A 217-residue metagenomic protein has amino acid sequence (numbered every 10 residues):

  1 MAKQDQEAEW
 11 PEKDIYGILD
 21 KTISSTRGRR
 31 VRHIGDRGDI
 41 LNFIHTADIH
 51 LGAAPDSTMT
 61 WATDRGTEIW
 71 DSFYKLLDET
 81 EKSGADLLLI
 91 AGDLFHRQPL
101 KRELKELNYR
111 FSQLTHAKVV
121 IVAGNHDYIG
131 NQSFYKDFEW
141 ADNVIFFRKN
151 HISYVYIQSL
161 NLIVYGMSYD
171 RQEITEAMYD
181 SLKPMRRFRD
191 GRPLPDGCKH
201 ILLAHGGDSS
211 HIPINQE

Functional and structural regions predicted by a protein language model:
M1, S25-R30, D170, H211: N-terminal processing/targeting junctions
A2-A8, E12: Extreme N-terminal basic, low-complexity initiation segments that serve as generic localization/processing leaders
K3, D56-T60, S72, A91 (+3 more regions): Generic preference for well-ordered secondary structure
Q6-A8, T63, L114, Q216-E217: Generic low-polarity alpha-helical segments
W10-E106: N-terminal active-site segment of His-dependent metallophosphoesterases
L87, R97-E217: His/Asp/Glu-rich metal-coordinating catalytic cores of metallo-dependent phosphodiesterases/hydrolases acting on
